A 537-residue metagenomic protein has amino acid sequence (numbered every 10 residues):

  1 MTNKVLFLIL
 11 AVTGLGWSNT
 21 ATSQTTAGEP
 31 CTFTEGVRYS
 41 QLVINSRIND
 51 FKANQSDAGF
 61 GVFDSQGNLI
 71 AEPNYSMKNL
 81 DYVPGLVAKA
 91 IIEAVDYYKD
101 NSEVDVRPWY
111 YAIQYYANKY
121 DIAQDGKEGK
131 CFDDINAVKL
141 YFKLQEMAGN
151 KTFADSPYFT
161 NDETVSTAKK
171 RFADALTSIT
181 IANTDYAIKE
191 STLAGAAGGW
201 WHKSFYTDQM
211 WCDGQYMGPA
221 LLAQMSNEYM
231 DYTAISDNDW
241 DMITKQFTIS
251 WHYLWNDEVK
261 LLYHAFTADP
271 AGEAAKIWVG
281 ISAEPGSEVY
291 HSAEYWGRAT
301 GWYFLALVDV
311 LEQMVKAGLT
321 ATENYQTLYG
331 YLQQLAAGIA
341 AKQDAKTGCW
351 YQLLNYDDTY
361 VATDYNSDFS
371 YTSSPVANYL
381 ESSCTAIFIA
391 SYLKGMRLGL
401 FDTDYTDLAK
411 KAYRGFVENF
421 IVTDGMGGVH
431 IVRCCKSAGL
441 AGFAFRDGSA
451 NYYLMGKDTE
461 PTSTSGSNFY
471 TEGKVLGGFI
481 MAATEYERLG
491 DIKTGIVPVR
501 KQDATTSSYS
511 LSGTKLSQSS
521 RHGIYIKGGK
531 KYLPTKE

Functional and structural regions predicted by a protein language model:
M1-T26: Bacterial Sec-dependent N-terminal signal peptides
T25-G85, A90-E93, Y97-Y111, Y115-A175 (+5 more regions): CBM-like carbohydrate-recognition segments
S46, E93, Y115, K119 (+11 more regions): Alpha-helical scaffold segments in carbohydrate-active enzymes
N101, K151, M225-D241, V310-Q326 (+1 more regions): Inter-helical turn/loop segments and adjacent helix faces that build the functional surface of alpha-helical bundle
K119-E284, H291, T423, G442-R446: Extended ligand-binding groove/face enriched in aromatic
F304-N355: Oxyanion-binding "anion nests"
D491-S512: Residue-level detector of functionally pivotal "anchor" positions at catalytic/ligand-binding pockets or at interdomain
I524-E537: C-terminal tail/sorting-segment detector
